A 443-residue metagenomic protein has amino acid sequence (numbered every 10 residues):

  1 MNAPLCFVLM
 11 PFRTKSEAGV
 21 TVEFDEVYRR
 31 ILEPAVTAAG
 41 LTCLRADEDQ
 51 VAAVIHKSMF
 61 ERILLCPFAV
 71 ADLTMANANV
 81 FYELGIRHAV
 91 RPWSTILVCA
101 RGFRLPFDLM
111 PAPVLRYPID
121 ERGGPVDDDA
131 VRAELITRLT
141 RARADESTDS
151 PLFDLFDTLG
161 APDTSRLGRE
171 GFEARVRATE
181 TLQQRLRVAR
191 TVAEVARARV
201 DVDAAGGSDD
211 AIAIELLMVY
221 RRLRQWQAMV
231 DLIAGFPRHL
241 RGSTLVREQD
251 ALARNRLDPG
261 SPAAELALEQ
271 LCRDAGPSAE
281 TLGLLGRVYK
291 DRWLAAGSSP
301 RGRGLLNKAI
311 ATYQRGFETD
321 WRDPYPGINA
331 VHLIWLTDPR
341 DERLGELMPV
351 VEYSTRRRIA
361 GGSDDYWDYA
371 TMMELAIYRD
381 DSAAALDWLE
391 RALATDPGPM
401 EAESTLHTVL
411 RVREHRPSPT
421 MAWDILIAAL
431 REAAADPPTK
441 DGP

Functional and structural regions predicted by a protein language model:
M1-A52, M59-C66: Conserved N-terminal substructure of TIR/SEFIR domains
F60, L65, A69, L73-R141: Cross-kingdom TIR/SEFIR domain
P113-A189: C-terminal interaction surface of TIR/SEFIR-family domains
E170-R187, A205-M218, L240-L257, G276-A296 (+3 more regions): Amphipathic alpha-helical repeat scaffolds of TPR domains
Q183-A198, M218-D231, R254-E269, P300-I310 (+1 more regions): Helix-turn-helix repeat elements of alpha-solenoid scaffolds
V200-G207, A234-G242, Q270-P277, R315-T319 (+3 more regions): Solenoid-like repeat scaffolds
W226, L257-A264, R292-G297, W335-E346 (+2 more regions): Alpha-helical linker/edge segments of TPR/alpha-solenoid repeat scaffolds and analogous pre-/post-domain helices
I310, F317, D323-P324, V331-W335 (+3 more regions): TPR/TPR-like (Sel1-like) alpha-helical repeat modules
